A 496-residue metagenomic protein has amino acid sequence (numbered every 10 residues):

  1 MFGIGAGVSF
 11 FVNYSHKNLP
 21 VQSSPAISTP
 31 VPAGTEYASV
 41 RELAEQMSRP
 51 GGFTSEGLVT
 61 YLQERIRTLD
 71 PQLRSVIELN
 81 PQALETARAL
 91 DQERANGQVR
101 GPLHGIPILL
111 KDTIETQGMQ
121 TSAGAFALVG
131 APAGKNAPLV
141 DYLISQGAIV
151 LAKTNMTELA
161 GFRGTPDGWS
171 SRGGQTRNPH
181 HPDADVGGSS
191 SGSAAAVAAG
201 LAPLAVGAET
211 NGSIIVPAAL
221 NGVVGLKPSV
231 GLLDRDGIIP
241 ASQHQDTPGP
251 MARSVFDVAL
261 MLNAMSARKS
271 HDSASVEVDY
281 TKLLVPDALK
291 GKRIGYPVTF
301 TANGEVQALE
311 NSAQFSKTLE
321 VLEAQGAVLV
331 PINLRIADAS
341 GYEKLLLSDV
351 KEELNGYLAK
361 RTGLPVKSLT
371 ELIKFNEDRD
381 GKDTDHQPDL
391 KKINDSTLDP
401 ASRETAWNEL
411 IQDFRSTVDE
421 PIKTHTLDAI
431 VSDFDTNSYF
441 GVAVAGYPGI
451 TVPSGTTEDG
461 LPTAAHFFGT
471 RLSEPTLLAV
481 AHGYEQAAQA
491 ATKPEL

Functional and structural regions predicted by a protein language model:
M1-T86, K317-E320, A324-A327, K374 (+3 more regions): An N-terminal boundary/leader segment
V31-N211, S229: Gly/Ser-rich catalytic/binding loops embedded in alpha/beta enzyme cores
L43, A123-A125, R177-P182, S189 (+3 more regions): Flexible glycine/proline-enriched surface loops and loop-helix/loop-strand junctions
E45-G52, Q63-P71, P81-L84, R88-N96 (+9 more regions): Sec-exported extracytoplasmic/periplasmic mature domains
H104-A123, A288-T299, S348-D413, P453 (+1 more regions): Short helix-loop capping/hinge segments that flank enzyme active sites or metal/cofactor-binding pockets
G105, S145, I149, A202 (+1 more regions): Glycine-rich, small-residue loops and helix-cap segments that act as flexible hinges at active-site edges
K227-A313, Q489-E495: A short helix-breaking turn/cap at a secondary-structure junction
R253-V278, N303-A337, N355-F375: Acidic-enriched catalytic cores of C-N bond-cleaving enzymes acting on peptides and small amides
